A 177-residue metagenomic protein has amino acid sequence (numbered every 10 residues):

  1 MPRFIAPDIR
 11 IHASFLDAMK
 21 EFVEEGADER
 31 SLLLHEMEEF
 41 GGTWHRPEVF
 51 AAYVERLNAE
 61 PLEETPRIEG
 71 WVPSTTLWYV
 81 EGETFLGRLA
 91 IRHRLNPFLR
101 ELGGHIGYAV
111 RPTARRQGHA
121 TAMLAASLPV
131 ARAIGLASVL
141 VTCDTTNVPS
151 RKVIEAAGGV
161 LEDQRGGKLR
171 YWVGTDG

Functional and structural regions predicted by a protein language model:
M1-H105, V130, G166-G177: GNAT-family acyltransferases
R3, G107, L140-T142: Short aromatic/hydrophobic contact patches that present stacked aromatics for nucleic-acid/ligand binding
L89, R115, D144: Mobile, glycine-rich extracellular loop/lid and propeptide segments that shape or gate substrate/ligand access
G107-V110, R116-A133, R151-A156: Conserved acetyl-CoA-binding loop-helix of GNAT-fold acetyltransferases
L128, T146, L161: Ligand-binding pocket scaffold of soluble enzyme catalytic domains
A131-T142: Conserved GNAT acetyl-CoA-binding A-motif
V141-P149: Conserved beta-strand-loop-alpha-helix junction that forms the acyl-donor binding cleft
T142, E155, V160-G174: Conserved catalytic-core motifs of GNAT/GCN5-like acyltransferases
